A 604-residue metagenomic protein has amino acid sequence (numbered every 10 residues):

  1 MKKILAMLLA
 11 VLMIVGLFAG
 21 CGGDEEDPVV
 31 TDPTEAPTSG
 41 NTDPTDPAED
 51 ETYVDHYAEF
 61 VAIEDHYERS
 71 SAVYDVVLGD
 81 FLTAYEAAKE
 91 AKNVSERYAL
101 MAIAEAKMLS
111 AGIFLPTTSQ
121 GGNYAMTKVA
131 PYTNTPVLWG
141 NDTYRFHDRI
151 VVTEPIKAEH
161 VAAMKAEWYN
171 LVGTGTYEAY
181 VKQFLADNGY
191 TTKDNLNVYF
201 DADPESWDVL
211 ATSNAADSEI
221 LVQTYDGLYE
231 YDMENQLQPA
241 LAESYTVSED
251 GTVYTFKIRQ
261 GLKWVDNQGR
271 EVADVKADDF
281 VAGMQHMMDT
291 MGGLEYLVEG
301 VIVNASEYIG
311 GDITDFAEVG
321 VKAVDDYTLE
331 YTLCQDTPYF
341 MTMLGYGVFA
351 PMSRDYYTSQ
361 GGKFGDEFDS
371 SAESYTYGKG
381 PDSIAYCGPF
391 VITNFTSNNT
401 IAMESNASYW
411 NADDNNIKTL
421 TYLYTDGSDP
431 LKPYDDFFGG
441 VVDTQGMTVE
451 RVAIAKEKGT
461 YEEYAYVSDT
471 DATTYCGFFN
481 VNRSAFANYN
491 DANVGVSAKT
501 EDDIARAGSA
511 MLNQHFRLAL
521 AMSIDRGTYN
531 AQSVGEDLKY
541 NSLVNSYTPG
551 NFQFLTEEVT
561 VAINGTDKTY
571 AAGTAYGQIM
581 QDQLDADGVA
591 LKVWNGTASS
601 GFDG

Functional and structural regions predicted by a protein language model:
L17-P33: Sec-dependent signal peptide cleavage junction
A48-N195, F200-P204, A216-I220, A472 (+1 more regions): Detector for C-terminal structural segments
E96, E243-E299, V324, E330 (+3 more regions): Aromatic- and charge-enriched surface segment that lines or borders ligand/interaction sites
Q120-G121, E404-S408, D426, T473-H515 (+1 more regions): A bilobed periplasmic-binding-protein/Venus flytrap-type ligand-binding module shared by bacterial periplasmic
T192-E205, T252-K257, F280-G283, L329-Y331 (+4 more regions): Short, well-ordered beta-strand elements
Y199-E249, A385: N-terminal lobe/hinge region of extracytoplasmic solute-binding protein
D279, H286-D366: Surface-exposed binding/hinge segments that line and control ligand-binding clefts or catalytic entry sites
Y377-P381, S408-K458, D471: Ligand-site clamp/hinge motif
